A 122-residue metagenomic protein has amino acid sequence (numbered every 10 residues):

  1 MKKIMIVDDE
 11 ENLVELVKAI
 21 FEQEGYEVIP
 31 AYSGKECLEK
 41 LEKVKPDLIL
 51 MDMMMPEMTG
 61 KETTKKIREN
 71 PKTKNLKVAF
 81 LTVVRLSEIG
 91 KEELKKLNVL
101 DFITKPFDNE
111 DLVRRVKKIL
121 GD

Functional and structural regions predicted by a protein language model:
E10-V14, S87: Short acidic/polar segment at the start of the alpha1 helix of CheY-like receiver
E15-Q23: Charged docking surfaces used in two-component/phosphorelay signaling
K18, E62, V84-I103, E110 (+1 more regions): Alpha4 helix (beta4-alpha4-beta5 surface) of REC/receiver domains from two-component response regulators
P30-E39, G60: Helix N-cap/capping motif at the beta->alpha junctions
E39, K61-K74: Short amphipathic alpha-helix used as the core "switch/output" element in two-component signaling
V44-L50: Active-site beta3 strand of CheY-like receiver
D52, T82: Active-site residues of response regulator receiver
M55: Receiver (REC) domain active-site loop signature in two-component systems and cognate sites in sensor histidine kinases
